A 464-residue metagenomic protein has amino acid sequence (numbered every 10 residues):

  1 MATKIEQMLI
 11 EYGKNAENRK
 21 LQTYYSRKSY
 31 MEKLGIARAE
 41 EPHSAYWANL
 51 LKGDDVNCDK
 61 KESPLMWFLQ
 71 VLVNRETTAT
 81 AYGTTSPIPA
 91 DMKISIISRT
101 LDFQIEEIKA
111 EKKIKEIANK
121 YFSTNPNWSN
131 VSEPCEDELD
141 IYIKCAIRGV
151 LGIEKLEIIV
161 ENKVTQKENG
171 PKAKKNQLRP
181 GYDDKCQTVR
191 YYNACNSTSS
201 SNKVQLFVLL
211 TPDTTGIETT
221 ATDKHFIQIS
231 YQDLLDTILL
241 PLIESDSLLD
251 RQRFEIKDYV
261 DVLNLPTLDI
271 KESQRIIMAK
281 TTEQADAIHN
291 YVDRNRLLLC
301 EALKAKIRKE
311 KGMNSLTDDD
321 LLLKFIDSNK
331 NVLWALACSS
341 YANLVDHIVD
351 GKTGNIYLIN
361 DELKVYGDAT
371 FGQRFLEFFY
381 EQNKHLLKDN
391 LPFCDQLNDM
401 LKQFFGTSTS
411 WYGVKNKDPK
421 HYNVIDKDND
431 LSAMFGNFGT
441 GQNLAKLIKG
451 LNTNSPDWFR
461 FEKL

Functional and structural regions predicted by a protein language model:
M1-L464: Charged, terminal alpha-helix-loop-beta segments that serve as non-catalytic nucleic-acid engagement and/or assembly
